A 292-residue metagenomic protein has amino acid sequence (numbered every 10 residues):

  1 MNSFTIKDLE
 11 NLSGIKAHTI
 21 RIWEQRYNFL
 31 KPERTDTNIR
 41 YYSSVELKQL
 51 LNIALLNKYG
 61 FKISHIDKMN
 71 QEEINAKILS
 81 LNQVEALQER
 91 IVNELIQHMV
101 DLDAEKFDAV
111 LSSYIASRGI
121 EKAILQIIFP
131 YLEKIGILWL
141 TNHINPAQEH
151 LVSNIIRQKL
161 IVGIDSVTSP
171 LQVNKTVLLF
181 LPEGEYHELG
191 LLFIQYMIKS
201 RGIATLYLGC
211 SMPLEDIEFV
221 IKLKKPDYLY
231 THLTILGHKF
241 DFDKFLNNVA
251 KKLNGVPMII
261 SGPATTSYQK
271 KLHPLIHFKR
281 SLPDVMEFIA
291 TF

Functional and structural regions predicted by a protein language model:
M1-E10: A short, Lys/Arg-rich alpha-helix, primarily the initiator
I6, I20, L246: Generic structural marker for isolated residues within well-ordered, non-membrane alpha-helices of soluble domains
L9, K16-H18, C210-P213: Short glycine/proline-centered loop/turn elements that form peptide/ligand docking sites
L9-E10, R40-Y42, E183-G184, Y207: A generic secondary-structure micro-motif detector that highlights 1-2 residue hydrophobic/ambivalent hotspots embedded
L12-T168: Long amphipathic alpha-helical segments
H143-A147, L151-F292: C-terminal regulatory/effector modules of DNA-binding transcriptional regulators
